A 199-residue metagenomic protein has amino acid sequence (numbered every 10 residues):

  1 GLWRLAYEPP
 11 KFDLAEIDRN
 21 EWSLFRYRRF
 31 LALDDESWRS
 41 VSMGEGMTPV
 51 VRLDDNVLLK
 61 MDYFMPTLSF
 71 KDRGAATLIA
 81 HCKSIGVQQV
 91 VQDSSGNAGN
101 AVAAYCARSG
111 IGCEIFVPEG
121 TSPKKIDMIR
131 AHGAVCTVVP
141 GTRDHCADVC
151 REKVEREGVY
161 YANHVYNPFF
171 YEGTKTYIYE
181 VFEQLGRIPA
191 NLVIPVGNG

Functional and structural regions predicted by a protein language model:
G1-G199: PLP-dependent amino-acid enzyme catalytic core
